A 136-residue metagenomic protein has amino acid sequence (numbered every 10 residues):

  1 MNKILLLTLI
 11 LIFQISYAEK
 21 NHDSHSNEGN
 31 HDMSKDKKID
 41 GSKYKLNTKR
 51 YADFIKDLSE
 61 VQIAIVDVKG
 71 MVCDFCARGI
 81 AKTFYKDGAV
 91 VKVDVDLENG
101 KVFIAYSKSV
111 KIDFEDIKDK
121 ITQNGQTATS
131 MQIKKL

Functional and structural regions predicted by a protein language model:
I4-F13: Sec-dependent N-terminal signal peptides
I15-Q62, Q132-L136: Sec-dependent signal peptide cleavage junction
S59-M71: Local sequence-structure signature of Cys/Sec-based thiol-disulfide redox active-site neighborhoods
A64-I65, L97-S107: Surface-exposed aromatic
M71-K82: Conserved redox-active cysteine motifs that mediate thiol-disulfide chemistry, especially di-cysteine Cys-X(1-2)-Cys
I80, E115-N124: Short amphipathic alpha-helices in soluble, non-transmembrane regions that often serve as interface/regulatory elements
I80-D96: Short acidic amphipathic segments
K92-G100, I133-K134: RNA-recognition motif
